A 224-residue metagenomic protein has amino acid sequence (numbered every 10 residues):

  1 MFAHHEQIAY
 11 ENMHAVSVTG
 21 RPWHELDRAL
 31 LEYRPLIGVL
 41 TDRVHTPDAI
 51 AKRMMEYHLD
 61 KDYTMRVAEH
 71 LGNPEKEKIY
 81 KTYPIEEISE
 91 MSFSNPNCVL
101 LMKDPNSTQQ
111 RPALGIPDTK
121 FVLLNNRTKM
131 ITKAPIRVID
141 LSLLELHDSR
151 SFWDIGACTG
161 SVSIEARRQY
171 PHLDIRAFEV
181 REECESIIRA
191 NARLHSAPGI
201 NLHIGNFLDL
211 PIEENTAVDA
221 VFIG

Functional and structural regions predicted by a protein language model:
M1-Y33, L208: Class I SAM-dependent methyltransferase SAM-binding "motif I" and its flanking Rossmann-like core
P35-G38, T216-G224: Short SAM/SAH-binding signature in class I
P35-R127: A contiguous loop/helix-start segment that scaffolds small-molecule binding in enzyme catalytic cores
I131-D148: Conserved alpha-helix/loop element of class I SAM-dependent methyltransferases that forms part of the SAM/SAH-binding
S149-C158: Conserved class I S-adenosyl-L-methionine
T159-P171: Conserved SAM-binding loop of SAM-dependent methyltransferases across substrates and taxa, primarily the Class I
H172-R176: Short beta-strand element of Class I
F178-A220: S-adenosyl-L-methionine
